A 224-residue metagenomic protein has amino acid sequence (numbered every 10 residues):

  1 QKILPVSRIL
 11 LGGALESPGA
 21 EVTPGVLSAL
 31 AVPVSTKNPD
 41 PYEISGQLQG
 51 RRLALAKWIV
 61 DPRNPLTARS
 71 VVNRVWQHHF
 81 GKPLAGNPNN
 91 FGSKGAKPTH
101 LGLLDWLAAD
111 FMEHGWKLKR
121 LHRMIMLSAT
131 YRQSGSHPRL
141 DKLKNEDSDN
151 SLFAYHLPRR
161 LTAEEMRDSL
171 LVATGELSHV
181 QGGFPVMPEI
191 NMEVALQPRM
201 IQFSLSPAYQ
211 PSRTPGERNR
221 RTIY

Functional and structural regions predicted by a protein language model:
Q1-R221: Primarily short, surface-exposed interaction patches in extracytoplasmic proteins
